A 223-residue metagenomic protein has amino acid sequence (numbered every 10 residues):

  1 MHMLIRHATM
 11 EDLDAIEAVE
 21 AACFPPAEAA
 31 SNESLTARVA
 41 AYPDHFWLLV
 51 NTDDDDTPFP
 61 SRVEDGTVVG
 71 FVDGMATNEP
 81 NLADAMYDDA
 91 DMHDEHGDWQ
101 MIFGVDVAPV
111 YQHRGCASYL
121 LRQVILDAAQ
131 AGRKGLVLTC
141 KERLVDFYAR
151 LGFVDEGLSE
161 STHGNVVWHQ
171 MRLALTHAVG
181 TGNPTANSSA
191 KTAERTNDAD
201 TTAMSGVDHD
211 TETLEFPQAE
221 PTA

Functional and structural regions predicted by a protein language model:
H2-I16: A short beta-loop-alpha structural element at the N-terminal edge of CoA-dependent acyl/N-acetyltransferase catalytic
L13, C23-V63, F71-P80, M86-M92: Active-site rim helix/loop that mediates acceptor-substrate recognition in acyltransferases
D44-F46, V166-R172: Short hydrophobic/aromatic beta-strand or adjacent loop that forms the aromatic wall/cage of a ligand/substrate-binding
F59-D106, Q112, S161-W168, N197-D198 (+1 more regions): Conserved acyl-donor/pantetheine-binding loop and adjacent beta-alpha core of acyl/acetyltransferases and related
V107, H113-L126: Conserved acetyl-CoA-binding loop-helix of GNAT-fold acetyltransferases
L121, L126-K141: Conserved GNAT acetyl-CoA-binding A-motif
Q130, E142-V166: Conserved active-site alpha-helix within GNAT-family acetyltransferase domains
N183, N187, K191-R195, D200-M204: Asparagine/serine/threonine-enriched low-complexity, disordered tracts, especially those forming N-linked glycosylation
